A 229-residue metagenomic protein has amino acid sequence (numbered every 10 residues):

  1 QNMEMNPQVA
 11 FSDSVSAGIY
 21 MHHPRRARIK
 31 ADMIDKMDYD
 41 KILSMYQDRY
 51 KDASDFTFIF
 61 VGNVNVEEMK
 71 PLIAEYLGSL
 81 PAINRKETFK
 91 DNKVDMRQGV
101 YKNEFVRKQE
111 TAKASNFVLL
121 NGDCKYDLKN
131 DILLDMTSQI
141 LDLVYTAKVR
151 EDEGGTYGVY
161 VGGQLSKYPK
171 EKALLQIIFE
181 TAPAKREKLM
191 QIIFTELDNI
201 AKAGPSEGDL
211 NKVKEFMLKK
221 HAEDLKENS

Functional and structural regions predicted by a protein language model:
Q1, N6-I34, S54-V61, K113-K129 (+1 more regions): M16 family metallopeptidases and their MPP-like homologs
Q1-E4, E67, D91-R107, E215-E227: Short, conserved secondary-structure transition motifs
Q8, S12, D40-Y76: Non-catalytic, conformational "gating/processing" segments within enzyme and secreted inhibitor domains
I34-D40: Short, charged, amphipathic alpha-helices and their helix-cap/turn boundaries
S44-Q47, N103-R107, V161-K167: Short beta-strand/turn micro-motifs at beta-sheet edges
L72-K86: Glycine-centered hinge/linker elements that transmit conformational signals in sensory and ligand-binding systems
I73-L77, T137, M190-D198: Short amphipathic C-terminal alpha-helix that caps PH/PH-like domains
R85-V144, K148: His/Glu-based metal-binding/catalytic segments typifying zinc-dependent metallopeptidases
